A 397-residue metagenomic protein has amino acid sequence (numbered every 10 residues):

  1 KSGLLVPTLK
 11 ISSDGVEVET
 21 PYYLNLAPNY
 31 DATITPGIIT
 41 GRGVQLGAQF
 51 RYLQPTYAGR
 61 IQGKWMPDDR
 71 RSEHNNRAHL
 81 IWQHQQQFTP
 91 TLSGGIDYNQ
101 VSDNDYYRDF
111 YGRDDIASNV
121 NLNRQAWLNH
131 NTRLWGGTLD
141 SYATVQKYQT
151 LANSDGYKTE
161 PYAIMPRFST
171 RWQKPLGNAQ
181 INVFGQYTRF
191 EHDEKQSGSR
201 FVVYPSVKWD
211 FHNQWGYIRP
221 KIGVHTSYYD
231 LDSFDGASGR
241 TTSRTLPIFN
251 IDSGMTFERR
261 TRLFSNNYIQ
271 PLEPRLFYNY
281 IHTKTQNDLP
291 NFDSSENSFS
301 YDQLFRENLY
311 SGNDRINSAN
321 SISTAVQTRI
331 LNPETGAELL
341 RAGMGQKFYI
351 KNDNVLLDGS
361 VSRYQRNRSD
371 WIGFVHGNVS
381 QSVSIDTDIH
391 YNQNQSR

Functional and structural regions predicted by a protein language model:
K1-R397: Outer-membrane beta-barrel proteins and related beta-barrel translocases across Gram-negative bacteria
